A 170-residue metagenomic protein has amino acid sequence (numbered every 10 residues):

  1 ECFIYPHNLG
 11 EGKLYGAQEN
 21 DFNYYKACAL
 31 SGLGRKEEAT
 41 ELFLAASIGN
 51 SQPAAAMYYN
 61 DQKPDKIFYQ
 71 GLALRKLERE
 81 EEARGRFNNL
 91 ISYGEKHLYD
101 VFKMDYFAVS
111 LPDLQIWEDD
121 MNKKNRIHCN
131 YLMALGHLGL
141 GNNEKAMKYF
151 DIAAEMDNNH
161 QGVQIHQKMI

Functional and structural regions predicted by a protein language model:
I4-E11, A45-A55, I91-S92, A154-E155: Amphipathic alpha-helical segments of tetratricopeptide repeats
H7-G16, Q52-Y59, W117-M121: Flexible helix-coil transition and linker loops at the boundaries of alpha-helical arrays
Q18, Y24-Y25, G32, Y69-G71 (+4 more regions): "A position-specific structural signal for the A-helix of alpha-solenoid helical repeats
E19, P53, E80, H97 (+2 more regions): Residue-level recognition of tetratricopeptide repeat
F22, A55-A56, D100, C129 (+1 more regions): TPR alpha-solenoid repeat register
N88-H128: Alpha-helical adaptor scaffolds
